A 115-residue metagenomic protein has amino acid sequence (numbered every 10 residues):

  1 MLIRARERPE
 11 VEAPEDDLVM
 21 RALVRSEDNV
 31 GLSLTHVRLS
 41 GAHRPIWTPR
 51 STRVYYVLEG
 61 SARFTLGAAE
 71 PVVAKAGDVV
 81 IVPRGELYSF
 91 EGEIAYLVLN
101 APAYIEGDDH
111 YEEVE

Functional and structural regions predicted by a protein language model:
M1-S33, G41, E113-E115: A short, N-terminal "cap"/entry segment at the start of jelly-roll beta-barrel domains of the cupin/DSBH fold
N29, P45-W47, F64: Short loop/turn motifs at secondary-structure junctions and domain boundaries
S33-R50: Conserved short histidine dyad/triad with adjacent acidic residue
R50-R63, G67: Glycine- and acidic-residue-biased ligand/ion/polar-headgroup-sensing regions
A68-G85: Short acidic-glycine-tyrosine-enriched beta hairpin
I81, I94-Y111: A short hydrophobic beta-strand segment most commonly corresponding to one strand of the jelly-roll/cupin
G85-E86, E91: Short, surface-exposed secondary-structure boundary micro-motifs
